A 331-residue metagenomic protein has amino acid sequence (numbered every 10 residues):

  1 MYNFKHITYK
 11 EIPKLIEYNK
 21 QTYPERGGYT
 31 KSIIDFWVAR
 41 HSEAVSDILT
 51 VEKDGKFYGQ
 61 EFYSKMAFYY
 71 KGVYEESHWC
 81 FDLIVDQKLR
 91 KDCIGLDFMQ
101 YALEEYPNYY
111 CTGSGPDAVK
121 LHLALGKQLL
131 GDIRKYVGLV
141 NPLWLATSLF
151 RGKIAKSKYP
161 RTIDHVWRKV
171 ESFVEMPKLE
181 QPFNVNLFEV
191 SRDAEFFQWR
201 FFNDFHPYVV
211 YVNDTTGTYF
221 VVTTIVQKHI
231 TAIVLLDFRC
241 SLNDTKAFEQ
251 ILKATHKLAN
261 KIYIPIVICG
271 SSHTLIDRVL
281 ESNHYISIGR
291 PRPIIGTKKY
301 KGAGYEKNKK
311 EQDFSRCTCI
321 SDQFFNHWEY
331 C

Functional and structural regions predicted by a protein language model:
M1-F4: Extreme N-terminal starter segment of soluble prokaryotic enzymes
I7, E11-G55, K127-L236: Amide-forming acyltransferase catalytic core, primarily the GNAT-like/NAT-type and related acyltransferase folds
L15, S42-A44, E61-F62, E75 (+4 more regions): Contiguous, function-dense segments enriched for cysteine-driven chemistry and partner/ligand-binding capacity
K31-H41, E61-V85: N-terminal/domain-start segments enriched in small and hydrophobic, helix-friendly residues, covering either
R40, K65, N108-P160, V221-T245 (+1 more regions): Active-site/acyl-donor-binding loops of N-acyltransferases
L49, G59-E61, H78, L83 (+1 more regions): Conserved GNAT-family N-acetyltransferase fold
Y74-Q87, I230-L242: Conserved acetyl-CoA binding element of GNAT-fold acetyltransferases
D82-E104, T245-K257: Conserved acetyl-CoA-binding loop-helix of GNAT-fold acetyltransferases
